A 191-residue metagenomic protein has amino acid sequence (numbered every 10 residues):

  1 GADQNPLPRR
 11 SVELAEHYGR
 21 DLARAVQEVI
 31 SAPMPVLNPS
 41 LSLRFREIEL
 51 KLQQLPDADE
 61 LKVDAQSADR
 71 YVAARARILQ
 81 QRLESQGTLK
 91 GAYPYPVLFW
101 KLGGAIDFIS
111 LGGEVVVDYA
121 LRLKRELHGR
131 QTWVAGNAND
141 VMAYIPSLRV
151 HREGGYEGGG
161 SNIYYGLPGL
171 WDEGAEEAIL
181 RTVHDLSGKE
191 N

Functional and structural regions predicted by a protein language model:
G1-N191: Non-catalytic substrate/cofactor recognition surfaces at enzyme active-site rims
